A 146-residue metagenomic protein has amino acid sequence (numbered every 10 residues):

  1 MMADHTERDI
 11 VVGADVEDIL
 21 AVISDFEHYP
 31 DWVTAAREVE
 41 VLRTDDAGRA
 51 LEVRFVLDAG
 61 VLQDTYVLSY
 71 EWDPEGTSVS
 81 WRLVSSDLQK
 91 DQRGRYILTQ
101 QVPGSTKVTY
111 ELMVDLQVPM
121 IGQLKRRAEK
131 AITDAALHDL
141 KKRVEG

Functional and structural regions predicted by a protein language model:
M1-G48: Hydrophobic ligand-binding cavity/cleft-lining segments
I10, L57, R127, A131: A short glycine-/small-residue-rich loop at the edge of a beta-strand within enzyme catalytic domains
S24, R93, Q123-L124: Generic recognition of short, well-ordered alpha-helical segments
P30-T34, E38-D45, V56-S105, M113-D115 (+3 more regions): Hydrophobic-ligand binding "helix-grip"
L51-V53: Short, well-structured hydrophobic secondary-structure segments
M113-A135: A short acidic/glycine-rich loop-to-helix N-cap element
